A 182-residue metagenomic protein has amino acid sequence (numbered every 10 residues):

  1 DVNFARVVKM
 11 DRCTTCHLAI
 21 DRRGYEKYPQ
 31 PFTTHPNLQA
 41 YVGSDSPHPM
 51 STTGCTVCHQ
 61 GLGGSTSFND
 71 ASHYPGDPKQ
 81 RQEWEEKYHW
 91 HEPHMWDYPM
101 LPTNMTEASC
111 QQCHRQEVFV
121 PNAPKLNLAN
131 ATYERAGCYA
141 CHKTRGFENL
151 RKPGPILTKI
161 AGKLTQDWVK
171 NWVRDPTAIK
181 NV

Functional and structural regions predicted by a protein language model:
D1-H17, G24, M105: Non-catalytic accessory/assembly modules
K9-A19, C55-H59, Y133: Conserved long hydrophobic alpha-helices within structured protein cores
D21-Y28, S65-S67: Active-site-adjacent "gating/activation" loops or surface patches in catalytic cores
E26-V42: Short recognition patches in nucleic-acid-associated and regulatory proteins
N37-Q112, E117-A123, A131, R135-V182: Extracytoplasmic electron-transfer domains, predominantly the class I c-type cytochrome c fold
